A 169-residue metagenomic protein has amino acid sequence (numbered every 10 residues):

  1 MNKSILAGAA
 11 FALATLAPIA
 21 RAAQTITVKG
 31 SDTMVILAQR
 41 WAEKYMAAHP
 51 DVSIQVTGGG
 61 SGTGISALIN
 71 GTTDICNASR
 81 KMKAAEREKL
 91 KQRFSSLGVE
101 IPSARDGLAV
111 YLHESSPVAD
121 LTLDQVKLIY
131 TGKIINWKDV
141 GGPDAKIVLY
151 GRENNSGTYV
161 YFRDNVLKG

Functional and structural regions predicted by a protein language model:
M1-G8: Bacterial N-terminal signal peptides that target proteins for export
K3, I101, D139-G141: A general structural signal for short secondary-structure junctions and capping/turn motifs
G8-T15: Bacterial N-terminal signal peptides
A22-T131: N-terminal segment of the mature folded domain
W41-A48, T131-G169: Ligand-binding cleft/hinge of the Venus flytrap
